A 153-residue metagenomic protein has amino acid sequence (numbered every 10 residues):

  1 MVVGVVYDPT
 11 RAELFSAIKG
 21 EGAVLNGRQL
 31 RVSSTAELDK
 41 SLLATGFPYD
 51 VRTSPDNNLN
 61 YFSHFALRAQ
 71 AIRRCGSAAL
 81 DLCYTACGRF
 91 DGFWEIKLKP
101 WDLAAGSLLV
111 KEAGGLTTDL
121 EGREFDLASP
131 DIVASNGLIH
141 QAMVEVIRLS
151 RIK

Functional and structural regions predicted by a protein language model:
M1-L82, P130-K153: Acidic beta-strand-loop-alpha-helix segment within the catalytic core of divalent metal-dependent phosphate-processing
A23, G106, A113-G115: Small-residue (primarily alanine) positions within well-ordered alpha-helices, especially packing/interaction faces
L43, A105-G106: Short active-site alpha-helical segment characteristic of glycosyltransferases and processive polysaccharide synthases
F47, I96-L98, E121-R123: Short secondary-structure boundary segments
Y84-A86, S107-E112: Hydrophobic residues within well-ordered alpha-helices
C87-G92, G114-L116: Alpha-to-beta junction loops
G92, P100, A105: CN hydrolase (nitrilase-like) catalytic-core segments centered on the catalytic cysteine and neighboring Lys/Glu
G114-P130, N136: Acidic, metal-binding active-site segment of PIN/NYN-like and related structure-specific nucleases
